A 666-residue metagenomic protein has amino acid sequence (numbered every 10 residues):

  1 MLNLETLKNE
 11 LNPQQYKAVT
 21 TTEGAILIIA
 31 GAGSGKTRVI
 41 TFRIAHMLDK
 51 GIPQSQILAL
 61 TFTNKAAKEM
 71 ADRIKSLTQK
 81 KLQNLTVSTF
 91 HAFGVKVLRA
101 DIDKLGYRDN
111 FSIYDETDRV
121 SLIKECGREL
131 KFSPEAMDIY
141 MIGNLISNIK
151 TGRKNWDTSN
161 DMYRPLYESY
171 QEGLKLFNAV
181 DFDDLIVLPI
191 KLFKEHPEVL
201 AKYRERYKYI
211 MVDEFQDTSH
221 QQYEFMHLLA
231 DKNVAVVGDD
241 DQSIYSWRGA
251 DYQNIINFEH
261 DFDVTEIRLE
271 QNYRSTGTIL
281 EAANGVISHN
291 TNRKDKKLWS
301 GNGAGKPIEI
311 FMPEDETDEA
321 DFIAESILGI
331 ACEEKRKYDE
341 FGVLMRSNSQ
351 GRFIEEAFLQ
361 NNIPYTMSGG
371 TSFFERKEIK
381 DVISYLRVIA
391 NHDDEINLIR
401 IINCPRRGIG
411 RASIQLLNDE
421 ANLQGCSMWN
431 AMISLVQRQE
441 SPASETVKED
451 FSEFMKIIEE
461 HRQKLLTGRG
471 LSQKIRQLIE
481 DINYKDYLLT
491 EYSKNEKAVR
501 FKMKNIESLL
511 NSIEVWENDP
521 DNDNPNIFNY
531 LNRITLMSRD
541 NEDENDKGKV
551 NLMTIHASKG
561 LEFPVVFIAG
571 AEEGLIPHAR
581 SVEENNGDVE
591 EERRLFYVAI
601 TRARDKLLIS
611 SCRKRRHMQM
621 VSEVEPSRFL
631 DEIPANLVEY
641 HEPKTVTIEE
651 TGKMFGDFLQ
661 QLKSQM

Functional and structural regions predicted by a protein language model:
M1-L4, E639-M666: Acidic, low-complexity intrinsically disordered tails
L2, L7-K8, H46, H220-E316: Conserved RecA-like helicase ATPase core segment that couples NTP binding/hydrolysis to strand translocation
L2-T6, E23-I26, G31-S34, A45-Y207 (+13 more regions): A basic/glycine-biased coupling hinge at the interface between accessory DNA-binding modules
L7-E23, Q221: N-terminal pre-P-loop "Q-motif" helix
G24, I52-Q56, K81-N84, D231-N233 (+9 more regions): Short glycine-/polar-rich loops that comprise or flank the Walker A/P-loop and associated switch/sensor motifs
I28, A32-I40, Q54, I102 (+6 more regions): Helicase P-loop NTPase motor core
M211-F215, V237-G238, I568: Hydrophobic residues in beta-strands of the RecA-like P-loop NTPase core, especially within AAA+ ATPase
G351-I363, R376, I383-N636: Conserved helicase C-terminal RecA-like lobe
